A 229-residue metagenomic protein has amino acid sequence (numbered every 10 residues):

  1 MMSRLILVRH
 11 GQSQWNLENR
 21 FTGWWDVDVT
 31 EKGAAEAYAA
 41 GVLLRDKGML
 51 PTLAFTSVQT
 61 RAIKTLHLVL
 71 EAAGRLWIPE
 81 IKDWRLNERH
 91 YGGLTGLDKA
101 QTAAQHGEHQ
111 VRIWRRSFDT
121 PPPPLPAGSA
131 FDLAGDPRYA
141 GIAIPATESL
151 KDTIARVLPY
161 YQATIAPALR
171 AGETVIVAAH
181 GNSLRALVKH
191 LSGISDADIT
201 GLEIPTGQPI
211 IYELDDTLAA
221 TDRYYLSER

Functional and structural regions predicted by a protein language model:
M1-I6: Extreme N-terminal starter segment of soluble prokaryotic enzymes
H10, H180: Histidine-centered divalent metal-coordination motifs
Q12-A72, I144-Y161, G201, P209: Loop-to-helix element that buttresses phosphate recognition and phosphoryl-transfer chemistry
A40-A127, K189-E213, T217: Phosphate-coordination/substrate-recognition cap region in phosphate-metabolizing enzymes
V111-D152: Short glycine/proline- and acidic residue-enriched helix-loop micro-motifs that form flexible lids or anion-recognition
D152-A171, G193: Alpha/beta-hydrolase fold catalytic core
G181-A186: GST superfamily/GST-like fold recognition
